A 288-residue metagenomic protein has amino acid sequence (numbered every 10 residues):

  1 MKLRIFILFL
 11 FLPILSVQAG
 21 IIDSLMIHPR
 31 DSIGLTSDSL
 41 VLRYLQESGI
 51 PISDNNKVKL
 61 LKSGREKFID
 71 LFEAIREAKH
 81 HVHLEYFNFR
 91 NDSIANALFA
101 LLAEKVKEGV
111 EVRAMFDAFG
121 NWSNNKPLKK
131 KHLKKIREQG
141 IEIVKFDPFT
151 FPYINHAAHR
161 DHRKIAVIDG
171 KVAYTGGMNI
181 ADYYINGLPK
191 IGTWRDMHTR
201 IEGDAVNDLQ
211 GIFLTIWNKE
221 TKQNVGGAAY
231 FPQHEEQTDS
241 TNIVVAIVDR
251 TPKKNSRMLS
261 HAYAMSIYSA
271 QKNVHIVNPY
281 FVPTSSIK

Functional and structural regions predicted by a protein language model:
R4-P13: Sec-dependent N-terminal signal peptides
S16-K288: Charged, low-complexity intrinsically disordered terminal segments
